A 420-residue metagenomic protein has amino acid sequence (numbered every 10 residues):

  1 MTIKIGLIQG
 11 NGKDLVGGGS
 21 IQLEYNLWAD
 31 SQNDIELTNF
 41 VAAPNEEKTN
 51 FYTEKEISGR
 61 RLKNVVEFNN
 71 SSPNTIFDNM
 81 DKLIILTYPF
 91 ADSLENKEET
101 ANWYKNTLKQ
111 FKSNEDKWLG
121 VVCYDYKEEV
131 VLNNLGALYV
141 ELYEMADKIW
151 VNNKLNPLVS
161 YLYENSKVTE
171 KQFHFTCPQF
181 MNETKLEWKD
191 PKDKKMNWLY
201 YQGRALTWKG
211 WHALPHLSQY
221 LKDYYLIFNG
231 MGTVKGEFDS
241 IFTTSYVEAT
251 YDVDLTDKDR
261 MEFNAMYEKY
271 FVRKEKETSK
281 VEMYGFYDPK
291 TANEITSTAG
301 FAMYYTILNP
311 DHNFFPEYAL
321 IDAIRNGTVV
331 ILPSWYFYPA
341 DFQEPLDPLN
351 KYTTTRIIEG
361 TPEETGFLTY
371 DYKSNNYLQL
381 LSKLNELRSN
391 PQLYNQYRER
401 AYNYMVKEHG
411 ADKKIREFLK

Functional and structural regions predicted by a protein language model:
I8-Y25, D92, W208-K209, P310-F314: A short, glycine/small-residue-rich beta-strand->loop->alpha-helix junction that serves as a flexible
Y126, L155, F173-L186, M231-K235: Short beta-strand->alpha-helix junction loop in the catalytic core of nucleotide-activated group-transfer enzymes
E129-K171, M181-E183, A340: A short, active-site helix/loop in glycosyltransferases that binds the activated sugar's phosphate group
D190-K209, P215-Q219, I227-N229: Conserved donor-binding/catalytic core segment of Leloir-type glycosyltransferases
D239-T291: Nucleotide-activated donor-binding/catalytic signature segment of Leloir-type glycosyltransferases, i.e., the conserved
M303-I321, L332-Q343: Nucleotide-sugar-dependent
P339-N385: Change "using UDP/GDP/dTDP sugars" to "using nucleotide sugars
N375-S382, S389-K420: A charged, aromatic-enriched C-terminal amphipathic alpha-helix characteristic of glycosyltransferases across folds
